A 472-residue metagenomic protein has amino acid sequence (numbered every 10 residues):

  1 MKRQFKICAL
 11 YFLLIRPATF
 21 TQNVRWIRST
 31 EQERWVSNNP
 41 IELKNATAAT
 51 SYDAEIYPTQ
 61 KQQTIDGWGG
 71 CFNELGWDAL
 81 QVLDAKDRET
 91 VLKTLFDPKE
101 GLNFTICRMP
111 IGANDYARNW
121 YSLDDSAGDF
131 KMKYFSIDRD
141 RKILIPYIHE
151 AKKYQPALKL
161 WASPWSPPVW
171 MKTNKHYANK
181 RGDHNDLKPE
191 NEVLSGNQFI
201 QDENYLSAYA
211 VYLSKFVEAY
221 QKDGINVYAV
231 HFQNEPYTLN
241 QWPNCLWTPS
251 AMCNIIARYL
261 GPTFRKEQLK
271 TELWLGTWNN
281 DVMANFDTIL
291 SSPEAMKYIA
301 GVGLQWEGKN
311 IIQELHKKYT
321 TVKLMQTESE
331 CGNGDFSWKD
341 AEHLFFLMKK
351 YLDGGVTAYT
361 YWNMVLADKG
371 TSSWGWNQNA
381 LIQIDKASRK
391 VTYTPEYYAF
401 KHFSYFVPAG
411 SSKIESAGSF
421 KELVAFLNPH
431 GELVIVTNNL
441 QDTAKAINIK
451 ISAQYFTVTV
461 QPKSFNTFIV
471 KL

Functional and structural regions predicted by a protein language model:
M1-N23: Bacterial Sec-dependent N-terminal signal peptides
W35-V227, R258: N-terminal catalytic cores of secreted or lumenal carbohydrate-active enzymes
D66-W68, E100-C107, Q155-K159, D223-A229 (+5 more regions): Loop/turn elements at helix/coil->beta-strand transitions in domains of secreted/extracellular proteins
G70, N103, L160, V230 (+5 more regions): Conserved, mostly hydrophobic/aromatic
L75-D78, A113-Y116, S166-W170, N234-L239 (+5 more regions): Solvent-exposed loop/turn segments at secondary-structure junctions within structured extracellular/periplasmic domains
A208-A229, Q233-D335: Active-site neighborhood of glycoside hydrolase catalytic domains
K323-Y398, S416: Aromatic/acidic polysaccharide-binding cleft in carbohydrate-active enzymes
Y405, S416-S452, T459, K463: Carbohydrate-binding surface patches
